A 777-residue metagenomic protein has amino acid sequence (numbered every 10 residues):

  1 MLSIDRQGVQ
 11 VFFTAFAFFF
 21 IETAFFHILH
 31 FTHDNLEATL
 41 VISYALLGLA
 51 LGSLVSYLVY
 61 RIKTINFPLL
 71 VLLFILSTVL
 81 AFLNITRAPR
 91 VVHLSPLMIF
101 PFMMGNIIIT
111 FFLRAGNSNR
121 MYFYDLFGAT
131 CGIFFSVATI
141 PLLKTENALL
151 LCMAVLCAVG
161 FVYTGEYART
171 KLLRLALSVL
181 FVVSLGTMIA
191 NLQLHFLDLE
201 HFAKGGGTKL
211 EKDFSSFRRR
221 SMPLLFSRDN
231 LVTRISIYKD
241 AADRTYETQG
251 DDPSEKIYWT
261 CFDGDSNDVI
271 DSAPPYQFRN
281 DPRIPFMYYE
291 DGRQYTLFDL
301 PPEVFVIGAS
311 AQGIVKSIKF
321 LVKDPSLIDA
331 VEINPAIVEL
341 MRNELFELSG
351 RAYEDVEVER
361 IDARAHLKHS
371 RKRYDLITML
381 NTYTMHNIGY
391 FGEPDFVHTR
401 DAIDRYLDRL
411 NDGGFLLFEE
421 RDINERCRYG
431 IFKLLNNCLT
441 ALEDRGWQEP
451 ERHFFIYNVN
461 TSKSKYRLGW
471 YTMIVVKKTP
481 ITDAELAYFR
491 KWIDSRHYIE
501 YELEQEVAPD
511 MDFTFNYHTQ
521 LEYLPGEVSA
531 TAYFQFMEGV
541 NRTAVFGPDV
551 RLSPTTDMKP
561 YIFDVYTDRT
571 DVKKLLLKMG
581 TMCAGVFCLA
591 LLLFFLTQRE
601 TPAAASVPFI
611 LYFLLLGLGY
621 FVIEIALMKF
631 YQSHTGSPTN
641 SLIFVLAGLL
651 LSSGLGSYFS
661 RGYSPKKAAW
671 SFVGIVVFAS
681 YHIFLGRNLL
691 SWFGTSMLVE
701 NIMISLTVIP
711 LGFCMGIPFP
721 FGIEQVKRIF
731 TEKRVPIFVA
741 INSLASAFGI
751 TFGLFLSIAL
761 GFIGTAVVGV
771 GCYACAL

Functional and structural regions predicted by a protein language model:
M1-D291, T296-L777: Alpha-helical transmembrane segments of multi-pass membrane proteins
